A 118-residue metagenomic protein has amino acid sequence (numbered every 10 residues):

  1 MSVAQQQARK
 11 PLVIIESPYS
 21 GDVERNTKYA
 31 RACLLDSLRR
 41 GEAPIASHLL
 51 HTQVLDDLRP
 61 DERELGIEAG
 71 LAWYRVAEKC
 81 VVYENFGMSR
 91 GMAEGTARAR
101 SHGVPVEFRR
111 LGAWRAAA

Functional and structural regions predicted by a protein language model:
M1-A118: Catalytic phosphate/metal-binding cores of nucleic-acid and nucleotide-processing enzymes, i.e., regions that mediate
